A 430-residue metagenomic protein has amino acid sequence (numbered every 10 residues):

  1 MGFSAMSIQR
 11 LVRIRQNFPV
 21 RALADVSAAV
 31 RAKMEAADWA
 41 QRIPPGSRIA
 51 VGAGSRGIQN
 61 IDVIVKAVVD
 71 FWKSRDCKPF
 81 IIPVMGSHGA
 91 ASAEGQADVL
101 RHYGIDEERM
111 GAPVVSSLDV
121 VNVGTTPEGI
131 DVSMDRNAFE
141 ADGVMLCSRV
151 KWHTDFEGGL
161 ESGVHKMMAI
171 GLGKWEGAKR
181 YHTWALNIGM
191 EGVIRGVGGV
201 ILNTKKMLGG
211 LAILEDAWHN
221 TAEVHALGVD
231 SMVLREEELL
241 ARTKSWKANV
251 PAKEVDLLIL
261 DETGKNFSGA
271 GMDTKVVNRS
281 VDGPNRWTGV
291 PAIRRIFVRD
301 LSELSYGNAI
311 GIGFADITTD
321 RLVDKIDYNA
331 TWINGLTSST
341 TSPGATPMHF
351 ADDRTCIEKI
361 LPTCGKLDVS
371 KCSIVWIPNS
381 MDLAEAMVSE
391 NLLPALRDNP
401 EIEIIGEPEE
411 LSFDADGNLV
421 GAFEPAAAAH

Functional and structural regions predicted by a protein language model:
M1-A29: N-terminal amphipathic/basic leader segments beginning at the initiator methionine
M34-A50, K73-S74, P251-A252: Glycine-rich phosphate/diphosphate-binding loops that line cofactor/substrate pockets in enzymes
R48-G57, F80-S87, V375: Short glycine-rich or small-residue beta-strand-to-loop segments that form or flank ligand, phosphate, metal/Fe-S
Q59-K78: Histidine-anchored nucleotide/phosphate-binding helix
G95-G159: An acidic, phosphate/nucleotide-engaging active-site surface
I130-A217, A226: Divalent-metal (Mg2+/Mn2+/Ca2+)-assisted nucleotide/phosphate chemistry catalytic cores
N220-V276: A conserved active-site cap/scaffold subdomain adjacent to cofactor or substrate pockets
T274-H430: C-terminal non-catalytic interaction/assembly regions of soluble proteins
